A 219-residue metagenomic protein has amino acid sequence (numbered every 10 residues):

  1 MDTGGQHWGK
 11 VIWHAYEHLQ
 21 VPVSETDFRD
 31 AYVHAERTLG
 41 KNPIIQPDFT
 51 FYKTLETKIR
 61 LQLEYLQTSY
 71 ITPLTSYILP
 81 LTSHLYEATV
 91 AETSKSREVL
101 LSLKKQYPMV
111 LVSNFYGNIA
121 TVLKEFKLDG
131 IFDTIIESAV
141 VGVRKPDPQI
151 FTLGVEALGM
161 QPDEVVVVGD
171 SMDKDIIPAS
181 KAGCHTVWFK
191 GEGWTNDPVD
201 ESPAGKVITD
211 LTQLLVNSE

Functional and structural regions predicted by a protein language model:
M1-R97, K105: N-terminal helical cap/lid subdomain that shapes the substrate entry/recognition surface in HAD-like hydrolases
T3, T26, T68-Y77, R97 (+2 more regions): Asp-based, Mg2+/Mn2+-dependent phosphohydrolase catalytic module
